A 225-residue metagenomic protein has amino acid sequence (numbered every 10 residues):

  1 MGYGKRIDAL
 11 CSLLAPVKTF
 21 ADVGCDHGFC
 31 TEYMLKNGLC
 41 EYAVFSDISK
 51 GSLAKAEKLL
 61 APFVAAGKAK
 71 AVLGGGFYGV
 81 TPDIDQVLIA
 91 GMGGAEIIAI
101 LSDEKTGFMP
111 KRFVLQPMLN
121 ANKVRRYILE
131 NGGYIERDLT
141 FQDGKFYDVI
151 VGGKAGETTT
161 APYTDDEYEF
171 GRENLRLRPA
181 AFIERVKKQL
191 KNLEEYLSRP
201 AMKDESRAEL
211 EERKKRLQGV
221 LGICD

Functional and structural regions predicted by a protein language model:
M1-K18, E32: S-adenosyl-L-methionine
Y3, Y78, A95-D225: Class I S-adenosyl-L-methionine
V17-D26: Conserved class I S-adenosyl-L-methionine
H27-C40: Conserved SAM-binding loop of SAM-dependent methyltransferases across substrates and taxa, primarily the Class I
N37-L39, A61-A66, T106-F108: Short helix-capping segments at alpha-helix termini
Y42-D47: Conserved SAM-binding motif I beta-strand of class I
K50-P82: S-adenosyl-L-methionine
I84-G91: Short SAM/SAH-binding signature in class I
